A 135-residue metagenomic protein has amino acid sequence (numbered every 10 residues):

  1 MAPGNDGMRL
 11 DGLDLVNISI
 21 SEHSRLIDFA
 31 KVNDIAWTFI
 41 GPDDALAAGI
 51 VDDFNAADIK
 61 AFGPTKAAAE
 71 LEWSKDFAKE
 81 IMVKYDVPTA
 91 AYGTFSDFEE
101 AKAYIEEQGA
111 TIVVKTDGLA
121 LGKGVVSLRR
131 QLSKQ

Functional and structural regions predicted by a protein language model:
M1-K66: ATP-binding N-terminal substructure of ATP-dependent carboxylate-amine bond-forming enzymes
L15-S21, G93-D97, S127-L128: Short acidic-hydrophobic, aromatic-tinged amphipathic segments that line or gate anion-handling sites
N55-A61, K84, L128-Q135: A glycine- and small-aliphatic-rich helix-loop capping segment at beta-alpha/alpha-beta transitions that lines
K60-A61, V83-A90, T111-V113: Rossmann-fold dehydrogenase core element
A68-E72: Short, small-residue-enriched loops and turns at beta-alpha junctions that line or gate enzyme active sites
W73-Y104: Short, glycine-/small-residue-rich phosphate/pyrophosphate-handling segment
A90-T94, I112-Q135: Glycine-rich phosphate-binding loop of ATP-grasp-fold ATP-dependent ligases
